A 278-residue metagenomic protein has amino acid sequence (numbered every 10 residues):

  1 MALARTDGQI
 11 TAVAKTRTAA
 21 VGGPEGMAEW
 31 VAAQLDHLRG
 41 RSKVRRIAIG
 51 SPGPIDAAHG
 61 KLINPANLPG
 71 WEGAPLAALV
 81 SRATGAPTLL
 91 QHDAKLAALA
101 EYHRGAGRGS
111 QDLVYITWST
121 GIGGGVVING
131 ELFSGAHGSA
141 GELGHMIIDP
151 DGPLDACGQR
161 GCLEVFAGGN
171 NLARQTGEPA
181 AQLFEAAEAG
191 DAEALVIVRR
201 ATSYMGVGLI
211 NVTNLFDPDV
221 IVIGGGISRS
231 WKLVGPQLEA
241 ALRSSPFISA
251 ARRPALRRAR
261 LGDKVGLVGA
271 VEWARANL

Functional and structural regions predicted by a protein language model:
M1-A4, G123-V127: Short beta-strand scaffold segments in enzyme catalytic cores
M1-A48, D56-K61, A77-T88, A100-S110 (+2 more regions): ATP-binding/phosphotransfer module of carbohydrate and carboxylate kinases, centering on a glycine-rich
A14-T16, A66, A136: Short hydrophobic alpha-helix segments
G60-E72: A charged helix-plus-loop insertion that forms the helical arch/lid used to bind and gate nucleic-acid substrates
D93, S119, A270: Active-site glycine-centered loops adjacent to acidic/histidine catalytic or metal-binding residues that shape
L113-I116: Two-metal-ion RNase H-like nuclease active-site motif
S139-E142: Structural signature of FAD isoalloxazine-binding scaffolds in flavoprotein oxidoreductases
